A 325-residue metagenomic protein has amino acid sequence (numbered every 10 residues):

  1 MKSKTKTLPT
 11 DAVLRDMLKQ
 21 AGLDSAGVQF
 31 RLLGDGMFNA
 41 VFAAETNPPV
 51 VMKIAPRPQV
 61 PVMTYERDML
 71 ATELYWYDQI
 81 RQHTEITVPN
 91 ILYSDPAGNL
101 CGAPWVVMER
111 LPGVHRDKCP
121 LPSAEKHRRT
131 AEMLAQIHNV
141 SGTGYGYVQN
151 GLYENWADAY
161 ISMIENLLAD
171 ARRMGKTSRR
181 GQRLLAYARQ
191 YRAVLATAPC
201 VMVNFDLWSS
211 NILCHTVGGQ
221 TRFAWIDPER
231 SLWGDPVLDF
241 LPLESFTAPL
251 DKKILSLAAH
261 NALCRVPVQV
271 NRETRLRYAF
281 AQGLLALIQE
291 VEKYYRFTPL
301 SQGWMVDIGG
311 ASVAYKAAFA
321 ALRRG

Functional and structural regions predicted by a protein language model:
K2-T5, P58-D68, R296-D307: Short, flexible/disordered intra-domain loops and linkers
T10-S25, P96-N99, V106, C119 (+4 more regions): An alpha-helical support segment within catalytic cores of ATP-dependent transferases
R31-I161, R173: ATP-binding pocket architecture of kinase catalytic cores
E45, G98-G102, H215-R222, L300: Short, solvent-exposed loop/turn segments that connect beta-strands within catalytic domains and beta-strand-rich
N99-M108, P228, E290, Y295: Short, flexible, mixed-charge acidic loops at enzyme active sites
C200-M202, S209, C214-R272: Active-site Asp-x-Gly
V237-Q269, Q282-S301, G309-A314, F319: Active-site activation/catalytic loop segments of kinase-like enzymes and analogous catalytic loops in related
